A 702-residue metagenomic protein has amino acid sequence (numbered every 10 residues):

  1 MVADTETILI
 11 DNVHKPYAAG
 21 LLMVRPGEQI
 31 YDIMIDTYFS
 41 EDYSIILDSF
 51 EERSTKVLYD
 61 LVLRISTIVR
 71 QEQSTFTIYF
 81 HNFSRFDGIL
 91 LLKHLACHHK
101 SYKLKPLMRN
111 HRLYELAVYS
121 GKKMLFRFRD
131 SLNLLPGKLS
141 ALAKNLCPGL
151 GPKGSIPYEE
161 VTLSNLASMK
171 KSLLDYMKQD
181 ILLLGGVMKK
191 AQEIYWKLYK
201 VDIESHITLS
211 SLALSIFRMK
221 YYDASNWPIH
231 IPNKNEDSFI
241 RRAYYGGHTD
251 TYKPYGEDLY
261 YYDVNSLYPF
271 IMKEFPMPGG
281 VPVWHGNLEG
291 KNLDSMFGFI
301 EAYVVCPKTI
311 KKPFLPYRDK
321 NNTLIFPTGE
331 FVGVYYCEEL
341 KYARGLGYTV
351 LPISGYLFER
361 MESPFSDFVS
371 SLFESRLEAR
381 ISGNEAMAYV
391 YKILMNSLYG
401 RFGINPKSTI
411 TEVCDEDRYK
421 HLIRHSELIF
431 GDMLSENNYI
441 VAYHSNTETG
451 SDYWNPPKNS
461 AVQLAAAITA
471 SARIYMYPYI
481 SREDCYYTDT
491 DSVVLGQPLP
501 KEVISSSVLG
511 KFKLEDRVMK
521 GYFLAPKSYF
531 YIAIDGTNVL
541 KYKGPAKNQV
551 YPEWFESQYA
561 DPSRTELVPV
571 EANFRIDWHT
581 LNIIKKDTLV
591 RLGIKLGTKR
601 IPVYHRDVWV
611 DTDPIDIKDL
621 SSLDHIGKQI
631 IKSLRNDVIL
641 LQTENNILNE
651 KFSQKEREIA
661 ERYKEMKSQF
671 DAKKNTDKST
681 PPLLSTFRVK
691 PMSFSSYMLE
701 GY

Functional and structural regions predicted by a protein language model:
I10-L641, N645-I647: Conserved acidic
I630, D637, E644, K651 (+3 more regions): Heptad-repeat coiled-coil/leucine-zipper oligomerization helices
K678-Y702: Eukaryotic intrinsically disordered, low-complexity regulatory regions enriched for S/T, P, E, and Q
